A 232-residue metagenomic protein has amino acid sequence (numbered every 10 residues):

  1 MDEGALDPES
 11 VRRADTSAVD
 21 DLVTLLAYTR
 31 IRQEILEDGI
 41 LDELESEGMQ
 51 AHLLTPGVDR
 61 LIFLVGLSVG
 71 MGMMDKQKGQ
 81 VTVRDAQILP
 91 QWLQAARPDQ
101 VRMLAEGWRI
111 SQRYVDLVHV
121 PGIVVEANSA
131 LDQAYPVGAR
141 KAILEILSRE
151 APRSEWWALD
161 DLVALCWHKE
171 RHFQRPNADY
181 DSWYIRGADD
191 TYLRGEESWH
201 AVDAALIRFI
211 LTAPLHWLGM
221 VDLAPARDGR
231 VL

Functional and structural regions predicted by a protein language model:
M1-L232: Donor-sugar nucleotide-binding helix/loop cap in glycosyltransferases
